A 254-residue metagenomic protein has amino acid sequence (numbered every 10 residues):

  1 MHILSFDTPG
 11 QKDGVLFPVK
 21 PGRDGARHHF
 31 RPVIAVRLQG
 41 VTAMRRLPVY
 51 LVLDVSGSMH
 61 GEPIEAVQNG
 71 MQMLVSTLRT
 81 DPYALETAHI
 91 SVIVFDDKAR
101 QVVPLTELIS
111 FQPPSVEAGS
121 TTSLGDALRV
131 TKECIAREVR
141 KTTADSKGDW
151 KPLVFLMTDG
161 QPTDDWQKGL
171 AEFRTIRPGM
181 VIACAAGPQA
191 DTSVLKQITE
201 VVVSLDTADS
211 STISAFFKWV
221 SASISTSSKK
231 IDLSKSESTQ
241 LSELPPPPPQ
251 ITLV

Functional and structural regions predicted by a protein language model:
Q11-K12: Charged/polar low-complexity intrinsically disordered segments
K20, D24, H28-Y50, V55-E65 (+2 more regions): Acidic, polar low-complexity linker/tail segments
M44-V103, L153-M157: Von Willebrand factor
L47, W150-K151, R177-M180, E200: Short glycine-/polar-rich loops that comprise or flank the Walker A/P-loop and associated switch/sensor motifs
E65, T142, G160-I198: VWA/integrin I-like adhesion module and closely mimicked acidic/polar interface patches used
S110-W150, M180-V194, L205-A215, W219: Von Willebrand factor
T199-P245: C-terminal helix of von Willebrand factor
